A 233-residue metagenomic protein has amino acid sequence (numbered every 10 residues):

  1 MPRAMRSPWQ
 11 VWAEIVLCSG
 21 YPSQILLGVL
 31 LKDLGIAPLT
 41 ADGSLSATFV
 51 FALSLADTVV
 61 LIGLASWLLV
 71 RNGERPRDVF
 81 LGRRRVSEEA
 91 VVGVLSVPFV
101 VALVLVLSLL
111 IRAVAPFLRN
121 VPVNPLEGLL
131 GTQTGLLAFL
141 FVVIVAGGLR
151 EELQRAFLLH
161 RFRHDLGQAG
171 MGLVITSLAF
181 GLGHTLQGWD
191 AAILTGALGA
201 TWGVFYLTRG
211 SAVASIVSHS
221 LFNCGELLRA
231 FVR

Functional and structural regions predicted by a protein language model:
M1-F80, S87-E88, A113, C224-R233: N-terminal, membrane-interfacial amphipathic/helix-forming hydrophobic leader that caps and precedes the first
W9-A13, S46, V50, S54 (+6 more regions): Residue-level signature of transmembrane alpha-helical entry/exit and packing/kink sites in multi-pass membrane
P22-S23, V101-L105, A113, F117-R233: Transmembrane helix-loop-helix hairpins at the membrane interface of multi-pass integral membrane proteins
D33-A52, G73-A146, H164: Juxtamembrane helix-loop-helix connectors linking adjacent transmembrane helices in multi-pass membrane enzymes
